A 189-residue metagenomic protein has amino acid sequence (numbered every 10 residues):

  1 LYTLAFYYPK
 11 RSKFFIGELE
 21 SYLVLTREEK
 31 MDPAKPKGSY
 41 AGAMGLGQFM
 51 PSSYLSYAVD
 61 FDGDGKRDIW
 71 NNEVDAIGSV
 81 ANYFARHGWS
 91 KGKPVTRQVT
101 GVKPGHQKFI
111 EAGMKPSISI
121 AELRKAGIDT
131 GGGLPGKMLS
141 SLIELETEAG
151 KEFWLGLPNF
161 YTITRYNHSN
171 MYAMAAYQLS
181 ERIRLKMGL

Functional and structural regions predicted by a protein language model:
L1-Y8, Q98-V102: Short N-terminal secondary-structure initiator segments
Y2, I16-L23, G47, P51 (+4 more regions): Extracytoplasmic/secreted envelope proteins and their assembly/folding machinery, especially bacterial periplasmic
T3-K13, P36-M44, D62-N71, F109 (+1 more regions): Second-shell loop/turn segments in exported
T3-Y7, V24-M31, L55, V59 (+3 more regions): Sec-exported extracytoplasmic/periplasmic mature domains
R11, R27, R67, R86 (+4 more regions): Arginine residue identity/basic-tract feature
I16, S21-K37, A121: A contiguous strand-loop segment
P33, Y40-L46, M50-E148: Flexible, glycine-rich surface segments
G132-L189: C-terminal functional modules
